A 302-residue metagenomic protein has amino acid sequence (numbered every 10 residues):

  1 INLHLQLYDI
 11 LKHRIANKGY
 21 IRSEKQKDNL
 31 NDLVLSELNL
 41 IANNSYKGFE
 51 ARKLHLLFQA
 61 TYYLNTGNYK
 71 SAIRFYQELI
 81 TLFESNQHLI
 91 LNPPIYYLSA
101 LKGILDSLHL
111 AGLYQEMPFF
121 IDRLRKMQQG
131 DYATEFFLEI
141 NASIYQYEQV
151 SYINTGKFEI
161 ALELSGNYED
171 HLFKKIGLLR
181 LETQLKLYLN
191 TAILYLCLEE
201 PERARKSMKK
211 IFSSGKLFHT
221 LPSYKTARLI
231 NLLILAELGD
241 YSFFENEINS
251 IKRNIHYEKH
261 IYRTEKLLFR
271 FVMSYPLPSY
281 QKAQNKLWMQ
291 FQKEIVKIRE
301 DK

Functional and structural regions predicted by a protein language model:
N2-F120: Alpha-solenoid helical-repeat scaffolds
N2-N43, E50, R253-D301: Amphipathic helix-loop-helix modules that constitute alpha-helical solenoid scaffolds
V34-N44, Q77-L89, I121-A133, E163-G177 (+3 more regions): Amphipathic alpha-helical segments of tetratricopeptide repeats
E50, L91-I95, E135-E139, R180-E182 (+1 more regions): Residue signature of alpha-solenoid helical repeat architecture, marking inter-repeat boundaries and helix-start
L54-F58, Y96-D106, I140-V150, N154 (+2 more regions): "A position-specific structural signal for the A-helix of alpha-solenoid helical repeats
